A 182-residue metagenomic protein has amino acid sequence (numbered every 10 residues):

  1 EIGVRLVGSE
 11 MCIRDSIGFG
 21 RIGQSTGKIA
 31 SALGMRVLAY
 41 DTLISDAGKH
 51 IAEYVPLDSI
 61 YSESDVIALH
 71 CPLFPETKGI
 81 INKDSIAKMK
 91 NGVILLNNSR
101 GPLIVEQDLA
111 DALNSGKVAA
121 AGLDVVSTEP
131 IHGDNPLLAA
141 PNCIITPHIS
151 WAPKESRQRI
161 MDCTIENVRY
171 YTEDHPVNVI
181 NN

Functional and structural regions predicted by a protein language model:
E1-G8, C12-I13: Single conserved hydrophobic/aromatic residue that forms the stacking wall/gate of nucleotide- or nucleobase-binding
S9-E10, S25-K28, I180: Phosphate-binding beta-alpha-beta segment of Rossmann-like dinucleotide-binding domains, i.e., the NAD(P)
F19-G20: Glycine-rich Rossmann-fold phosphate-binding loop(s) that bind the pyrophosphate of adenine dinucleotide cofactors
G27, S31, L113-N114: Gly/Ala-rich phosphate-binding loop of Rossmann-like dinucleotide-binding domains, activating on the conserved
S31, R36-D46: Structural/interface elements that position substrates and couple domains in central-metabolism enzymes
T42-P136: Rossmann-like adenosine-cofactor binding region
S127-N182: C-terminal helix-to-coil terminal segments
